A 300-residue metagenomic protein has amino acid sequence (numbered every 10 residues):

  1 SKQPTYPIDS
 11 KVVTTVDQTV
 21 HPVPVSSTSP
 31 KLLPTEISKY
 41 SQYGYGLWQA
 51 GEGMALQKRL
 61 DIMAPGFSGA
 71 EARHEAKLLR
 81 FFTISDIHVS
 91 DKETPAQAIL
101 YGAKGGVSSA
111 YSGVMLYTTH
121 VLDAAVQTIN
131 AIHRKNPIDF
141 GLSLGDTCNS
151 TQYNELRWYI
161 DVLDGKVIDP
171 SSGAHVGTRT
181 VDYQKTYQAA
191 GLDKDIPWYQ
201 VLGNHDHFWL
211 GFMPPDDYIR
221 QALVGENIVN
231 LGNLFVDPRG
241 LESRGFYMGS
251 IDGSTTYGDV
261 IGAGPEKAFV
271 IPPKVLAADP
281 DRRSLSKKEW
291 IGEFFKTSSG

Functional and structural regions predicted by a protein language model:
S1-F140, Y153-V201, D206-S299: Acidic, histidine-bearing metal-coordination/catalytic regions of metal-dependent phosphoesterases
C148-T151: Acidic-and-aromatic substrate-binding clefts and catalytic sites of carbohydrate-active enzymes
